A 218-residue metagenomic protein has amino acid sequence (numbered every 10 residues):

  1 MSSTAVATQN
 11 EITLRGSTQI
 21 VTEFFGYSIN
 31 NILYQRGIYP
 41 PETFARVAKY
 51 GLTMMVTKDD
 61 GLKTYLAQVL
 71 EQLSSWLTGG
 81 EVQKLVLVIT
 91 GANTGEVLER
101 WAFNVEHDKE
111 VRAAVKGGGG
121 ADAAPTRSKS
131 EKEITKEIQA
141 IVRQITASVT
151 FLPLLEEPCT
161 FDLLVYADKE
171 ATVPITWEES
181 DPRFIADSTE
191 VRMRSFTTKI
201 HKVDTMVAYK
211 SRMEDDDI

Functional and structural regions predicted by a protein language model:
M1-T57, K63, W76-I218: Long protein-protein interaction modules used by eukaryotic assembly/scaffold proteins
